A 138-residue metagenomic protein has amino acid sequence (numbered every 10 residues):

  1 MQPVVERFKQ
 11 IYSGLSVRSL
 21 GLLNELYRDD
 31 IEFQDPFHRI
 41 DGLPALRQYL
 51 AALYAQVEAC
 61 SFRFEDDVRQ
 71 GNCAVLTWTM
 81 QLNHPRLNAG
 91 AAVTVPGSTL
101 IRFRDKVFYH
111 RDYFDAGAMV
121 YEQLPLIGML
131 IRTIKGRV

Functional and structural regions predicted by a protein language model:
M1-V4, R47, V95-T99: A generic structural signal for ordered secondary structure
Q2-L26: Short acidic-aromatic low-complexity motifs
P3, R7, L22, A45 (+2 more regions): Exposed alpha-helical structural elements
V4-E6, D35, N83: A short, structure-level motif marking secondary-structure boundaries and short turns
G21-N24, R28-C73: A solvent-exposed, acidic/Ser-Thr-rich amphipathic alpha-helical stretch
A55-S61, V68-V138: A beta-strand edge to alpha-helix "cap/lid" segment located at domain peripheries
